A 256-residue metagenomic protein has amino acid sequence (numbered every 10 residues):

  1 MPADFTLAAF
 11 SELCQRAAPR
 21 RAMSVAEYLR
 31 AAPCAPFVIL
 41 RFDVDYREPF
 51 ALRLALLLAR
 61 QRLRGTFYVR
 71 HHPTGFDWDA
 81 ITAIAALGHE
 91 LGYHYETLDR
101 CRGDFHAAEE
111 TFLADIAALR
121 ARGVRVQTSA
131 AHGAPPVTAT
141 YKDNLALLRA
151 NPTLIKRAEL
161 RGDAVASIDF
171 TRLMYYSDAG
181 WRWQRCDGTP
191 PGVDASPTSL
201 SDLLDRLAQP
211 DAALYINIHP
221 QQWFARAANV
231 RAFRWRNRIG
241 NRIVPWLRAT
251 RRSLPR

Functional and structural regions predicted by a protein language model:
M1-R41, D45-T66, T74-L87, L98 (+1 more regions): Terminal accessory/targeting
R70: Cofactor-binding loop segments of dinucleotide-utilizing enzymes, especially the Rossmann-like FAD- and NAD(P)+-binding
E90: Short glycine/serine/threonine-biased micro-segments
